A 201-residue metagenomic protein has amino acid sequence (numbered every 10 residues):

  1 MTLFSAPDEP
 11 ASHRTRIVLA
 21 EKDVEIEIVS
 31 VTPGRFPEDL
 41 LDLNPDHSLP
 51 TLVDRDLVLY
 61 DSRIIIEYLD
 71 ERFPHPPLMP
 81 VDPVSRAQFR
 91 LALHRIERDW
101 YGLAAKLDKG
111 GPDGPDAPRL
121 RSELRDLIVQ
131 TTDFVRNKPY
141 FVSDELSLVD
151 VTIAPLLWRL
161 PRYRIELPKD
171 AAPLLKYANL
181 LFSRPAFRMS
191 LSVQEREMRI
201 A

Functional and structural regions predicted by a protein language model:
M1-I128, T132, P139: GST-like domain detector, emphasizing the conserved glutathione-binding G-site in the N-terminal thioredoxin-like
A6, L148, Q194: Short, solvent-exposed turn/loop segments enriched in Gly/Ser/Thr/Pro and often Arg
P33-G34, L174, E195: Conserved beta-strand edge residues that scaffold enzyme active sites
D70-P74, E97, R136, P161 (+3 more regions): Hydrophobic/aromatic-lined pockets within catalytic cores
D133-D144, A186-S190: Surface-exposed helix-capping loop/turn segments at secondary-structure junctions
F141-D170, L175-L181, L191: GST superfamily/GST-like fold recognition
Y177-A201: Long hydrophobic alpha-helical segments typical of transmembrane helices together with their membrane-interfacial
